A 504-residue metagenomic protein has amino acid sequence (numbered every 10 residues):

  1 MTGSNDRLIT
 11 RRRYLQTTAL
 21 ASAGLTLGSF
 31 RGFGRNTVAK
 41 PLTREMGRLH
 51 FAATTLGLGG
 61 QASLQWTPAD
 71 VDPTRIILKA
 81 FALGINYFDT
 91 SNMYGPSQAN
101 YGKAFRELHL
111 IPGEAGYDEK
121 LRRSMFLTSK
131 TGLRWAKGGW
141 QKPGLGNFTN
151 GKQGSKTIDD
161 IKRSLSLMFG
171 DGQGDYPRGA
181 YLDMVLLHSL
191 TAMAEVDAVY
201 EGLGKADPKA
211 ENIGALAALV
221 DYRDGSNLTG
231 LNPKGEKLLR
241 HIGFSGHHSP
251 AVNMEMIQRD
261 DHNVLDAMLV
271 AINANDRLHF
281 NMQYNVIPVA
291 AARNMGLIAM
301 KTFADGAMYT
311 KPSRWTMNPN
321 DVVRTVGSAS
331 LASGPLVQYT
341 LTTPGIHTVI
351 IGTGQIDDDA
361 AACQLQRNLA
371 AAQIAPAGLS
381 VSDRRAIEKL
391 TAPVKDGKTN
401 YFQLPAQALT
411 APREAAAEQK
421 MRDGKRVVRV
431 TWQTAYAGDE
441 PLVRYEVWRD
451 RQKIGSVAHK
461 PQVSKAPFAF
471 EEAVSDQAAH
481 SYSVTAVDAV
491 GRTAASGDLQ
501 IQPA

Functional and structural regions predicted by a protein language model:
T2-F126: N-terminal binding-site loop/beta-alpha segment at the start of enzyme catalytic domains that lines or forms
M46, L58, F88, L127 (+4 more regions): Conserved, mostly hydrophobic/aromatic
Q141, G146-A274, A291-I298: Glycine/proline-rich, positively charged, aromatic-decorated active-site loop/lid region on the catalytic face
D261-V264, N285-K425, T431-A437, P441-V443: Structured C-terminal cap/extension of enzyme domains
R444-Q477, V490: Recognizes extended acidic, P/S/T-rich segments that occur within or adjacent to Ig-like beta-sandwich modules
A489-A504: Extracellular fibronectin type III
